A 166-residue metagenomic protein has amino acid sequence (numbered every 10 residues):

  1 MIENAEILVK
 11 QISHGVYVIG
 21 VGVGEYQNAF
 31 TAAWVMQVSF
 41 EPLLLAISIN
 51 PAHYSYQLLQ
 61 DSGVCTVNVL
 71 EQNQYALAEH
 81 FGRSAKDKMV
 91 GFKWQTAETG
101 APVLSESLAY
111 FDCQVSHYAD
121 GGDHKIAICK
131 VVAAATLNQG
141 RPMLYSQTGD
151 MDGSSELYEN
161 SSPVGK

Functional and structural regions predicted by a protein language model:
M1-K166: Basic, polyanion-binding surface patches
